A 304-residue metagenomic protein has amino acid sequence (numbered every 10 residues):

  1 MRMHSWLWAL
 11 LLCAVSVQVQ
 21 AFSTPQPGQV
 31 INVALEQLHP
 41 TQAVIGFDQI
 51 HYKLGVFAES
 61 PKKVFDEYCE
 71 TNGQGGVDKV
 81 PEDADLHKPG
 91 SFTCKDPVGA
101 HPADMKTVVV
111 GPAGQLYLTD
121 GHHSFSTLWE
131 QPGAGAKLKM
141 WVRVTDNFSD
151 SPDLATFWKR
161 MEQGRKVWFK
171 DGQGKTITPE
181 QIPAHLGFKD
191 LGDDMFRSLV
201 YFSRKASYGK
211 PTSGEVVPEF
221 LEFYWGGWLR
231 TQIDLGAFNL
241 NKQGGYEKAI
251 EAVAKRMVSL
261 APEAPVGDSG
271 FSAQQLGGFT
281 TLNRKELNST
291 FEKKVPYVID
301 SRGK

Functional and structural regions predicted by a protein language model:
M1-W8: Bacterial N-terminal signal peptides that target proteins for export
A14-Q18: N-terminal signal peptide c-region/cleavage motif recognized by signal peptidases
V19-S23: Boundary at the C-terminal end of the N-terminal hydrophobic targeting segment
T24-Q115, H123: Short alpha-helix boundary/capping and kink motifs at helix termini
H122-A136: Short active-site loop/helix that positions an aromatic residue
A136-I177: Charge-dense polyanion-binding interfaces
E162-P265, S269: Active-site-proximal loop/hinge segments that shape catalytic or ion-binding/gating pockets
G245-K304: A cross-kingdom marker for long, charged
